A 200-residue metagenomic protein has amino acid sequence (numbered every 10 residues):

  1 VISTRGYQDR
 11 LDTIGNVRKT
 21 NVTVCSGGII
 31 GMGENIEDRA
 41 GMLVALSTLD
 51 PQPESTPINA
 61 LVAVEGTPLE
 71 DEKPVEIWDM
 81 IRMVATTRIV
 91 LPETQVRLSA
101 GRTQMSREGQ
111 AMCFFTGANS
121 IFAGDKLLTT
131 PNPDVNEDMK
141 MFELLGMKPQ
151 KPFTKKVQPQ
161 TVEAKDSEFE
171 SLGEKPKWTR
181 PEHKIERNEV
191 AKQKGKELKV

Functional and structural regions predicted by a protein language model:
V1-N21, I29-Q52, T67-D79: Conserved non-cysteine loop/helix-boundary elements of the Radical SAM core domain that shape
Y7, I14, T23-V24, V84 (+2 more regions): Hydrophobic alpha-helical segments
T13-V24, T86-V96: A structural motif corresponding to the C-terminal end of an alpha-helix and its immediate exit/capping segment
G28-I29, L61: Short strand-turn motif at the edge of the Rossmann-like AdoMet-binding core
V44-V200: Auxiliary Fe-S-binding modules of radical SAM enzymes
